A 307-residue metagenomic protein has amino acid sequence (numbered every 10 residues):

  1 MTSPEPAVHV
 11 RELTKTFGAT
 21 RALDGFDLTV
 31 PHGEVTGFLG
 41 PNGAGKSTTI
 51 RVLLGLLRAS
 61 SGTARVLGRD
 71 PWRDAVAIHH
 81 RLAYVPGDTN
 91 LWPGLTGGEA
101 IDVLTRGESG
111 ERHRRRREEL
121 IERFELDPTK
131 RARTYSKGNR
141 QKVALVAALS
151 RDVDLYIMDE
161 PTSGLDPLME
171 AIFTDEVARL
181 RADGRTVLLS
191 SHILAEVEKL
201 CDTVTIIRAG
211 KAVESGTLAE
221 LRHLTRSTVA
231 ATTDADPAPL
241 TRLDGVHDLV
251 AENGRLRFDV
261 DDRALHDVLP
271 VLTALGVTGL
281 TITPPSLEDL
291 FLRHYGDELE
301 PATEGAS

Functional and structural regions predicted by a protein language model:
V8, L23-G25, H79: Conserved structural motif at the start of ABC-family nucleotide-binding domains
R58, G62-R73, A77-I78: Conserved ABC transporter NBD signature motif
D102, S109-K130: Conserved ABC ATPase "signature" region
L145: Hydrophobic anchor residue at the start of the ABC signature
Y156-E160, L165: Catalytic Walker B motif of ABC-type/P-loop ATPase nucleotide-binding domains
F173-D259: ABC transporter nucleotide-binding domain
R226-E298: Short, charged/small-residue-rich alpha-helical element at the C-terminal edge of ABC transporter nucleotide-binding
